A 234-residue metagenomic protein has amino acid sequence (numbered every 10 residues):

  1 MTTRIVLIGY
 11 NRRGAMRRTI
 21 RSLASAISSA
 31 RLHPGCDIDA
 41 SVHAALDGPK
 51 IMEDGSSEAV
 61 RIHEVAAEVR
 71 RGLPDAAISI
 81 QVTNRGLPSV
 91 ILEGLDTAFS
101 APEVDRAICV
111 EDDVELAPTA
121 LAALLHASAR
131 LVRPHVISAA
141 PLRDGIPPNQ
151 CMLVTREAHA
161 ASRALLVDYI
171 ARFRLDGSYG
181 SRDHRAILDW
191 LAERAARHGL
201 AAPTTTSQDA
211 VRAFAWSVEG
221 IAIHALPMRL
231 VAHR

Functional and structural regions predicted by a protein language model:
M1-C109, V114-R234: An acidic/histidine-cluster motif and surrounding catalytic segment that typifies divalent-metal-assisted enzyme active
